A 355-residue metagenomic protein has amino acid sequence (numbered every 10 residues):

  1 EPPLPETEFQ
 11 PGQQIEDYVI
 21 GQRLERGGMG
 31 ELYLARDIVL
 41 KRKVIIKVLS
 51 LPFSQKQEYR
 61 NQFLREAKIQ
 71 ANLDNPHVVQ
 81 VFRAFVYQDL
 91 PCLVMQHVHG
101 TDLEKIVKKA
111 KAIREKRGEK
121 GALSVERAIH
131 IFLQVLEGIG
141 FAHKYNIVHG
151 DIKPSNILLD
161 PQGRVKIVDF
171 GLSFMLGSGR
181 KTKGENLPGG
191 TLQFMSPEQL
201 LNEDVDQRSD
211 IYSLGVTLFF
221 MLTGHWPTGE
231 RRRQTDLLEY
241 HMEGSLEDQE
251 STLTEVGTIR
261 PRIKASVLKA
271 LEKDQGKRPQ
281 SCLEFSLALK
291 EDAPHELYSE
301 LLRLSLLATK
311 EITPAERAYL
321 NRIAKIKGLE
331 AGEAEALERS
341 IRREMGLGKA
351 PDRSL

Functional and structural regions predicted by a protein language model:
E31: Conserved N-lobe ATP-binding subsite of Hanks-type protein kinase domains, especially the beta3 VAIK lysine
S50-N72: AlphaC helix of the eukaryotic protein kinase fold
A84: Activation-segment/catalytic-loop signature of the eukaryotic protein kinase fold
Q88-D102, I106, A110: Conserved short submotifs of the Hanks-type protein kinase catalytic core that shape the nucleotide-binding pocket
I131-F132: Activation segment signature within eukaryotic-like protein kinase domains
L136-I147: Protein kinase catalytic-loop region centered on the HRD/HxD motif
